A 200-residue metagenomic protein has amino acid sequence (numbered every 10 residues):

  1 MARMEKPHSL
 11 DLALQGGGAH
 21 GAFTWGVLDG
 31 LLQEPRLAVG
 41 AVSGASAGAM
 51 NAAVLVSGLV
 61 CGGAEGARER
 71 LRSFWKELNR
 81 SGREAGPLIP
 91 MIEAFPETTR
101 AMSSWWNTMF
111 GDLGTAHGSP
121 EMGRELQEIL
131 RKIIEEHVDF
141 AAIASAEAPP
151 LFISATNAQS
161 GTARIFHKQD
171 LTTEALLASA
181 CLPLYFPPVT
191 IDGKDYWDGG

Functional and structural regions predicted by a protein language model:
M1-S43, A53-G200: Patatin-like phospholipase
G44, G48: Gly/Ala-rich beta-loop-alpha elbow adjacent to hydrolase catalytic centers
